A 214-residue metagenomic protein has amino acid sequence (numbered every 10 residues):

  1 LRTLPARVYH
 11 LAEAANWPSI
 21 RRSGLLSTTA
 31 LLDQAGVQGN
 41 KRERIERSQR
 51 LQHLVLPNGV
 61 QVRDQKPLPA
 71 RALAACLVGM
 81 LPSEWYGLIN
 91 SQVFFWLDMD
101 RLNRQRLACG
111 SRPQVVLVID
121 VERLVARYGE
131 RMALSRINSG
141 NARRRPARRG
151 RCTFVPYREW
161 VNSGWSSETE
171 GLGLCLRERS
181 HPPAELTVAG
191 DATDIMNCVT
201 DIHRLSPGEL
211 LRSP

Functional and structural regions predicted by a protein language model:
L1-A6, P18, G36-V93, L97-P214: Conserved NAD+-utilizing ADP-ribose enzyme module
L1-L31: A structural/positional concept
